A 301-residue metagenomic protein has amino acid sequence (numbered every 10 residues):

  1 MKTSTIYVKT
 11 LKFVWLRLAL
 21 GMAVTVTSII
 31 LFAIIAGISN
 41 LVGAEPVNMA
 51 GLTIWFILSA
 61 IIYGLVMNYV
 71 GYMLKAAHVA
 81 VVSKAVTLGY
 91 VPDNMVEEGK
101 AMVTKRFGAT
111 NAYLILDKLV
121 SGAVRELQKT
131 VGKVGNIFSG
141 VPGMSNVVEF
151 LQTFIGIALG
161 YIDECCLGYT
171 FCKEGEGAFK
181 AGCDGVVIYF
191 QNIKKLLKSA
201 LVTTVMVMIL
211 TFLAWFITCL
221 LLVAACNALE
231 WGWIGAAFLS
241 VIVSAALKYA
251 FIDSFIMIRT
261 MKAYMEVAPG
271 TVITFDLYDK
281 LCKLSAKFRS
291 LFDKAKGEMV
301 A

Functional and structural regions predicted by a protein language model:
M1-T211, A225-L229, I234-G235, V241-A301: Helix-coil boundary and N-terminal low-complexity module in membrane systems
M208-L220: Hydrophobic membrane-spanning alpha-helices of multi-pass integral membrane proteins
